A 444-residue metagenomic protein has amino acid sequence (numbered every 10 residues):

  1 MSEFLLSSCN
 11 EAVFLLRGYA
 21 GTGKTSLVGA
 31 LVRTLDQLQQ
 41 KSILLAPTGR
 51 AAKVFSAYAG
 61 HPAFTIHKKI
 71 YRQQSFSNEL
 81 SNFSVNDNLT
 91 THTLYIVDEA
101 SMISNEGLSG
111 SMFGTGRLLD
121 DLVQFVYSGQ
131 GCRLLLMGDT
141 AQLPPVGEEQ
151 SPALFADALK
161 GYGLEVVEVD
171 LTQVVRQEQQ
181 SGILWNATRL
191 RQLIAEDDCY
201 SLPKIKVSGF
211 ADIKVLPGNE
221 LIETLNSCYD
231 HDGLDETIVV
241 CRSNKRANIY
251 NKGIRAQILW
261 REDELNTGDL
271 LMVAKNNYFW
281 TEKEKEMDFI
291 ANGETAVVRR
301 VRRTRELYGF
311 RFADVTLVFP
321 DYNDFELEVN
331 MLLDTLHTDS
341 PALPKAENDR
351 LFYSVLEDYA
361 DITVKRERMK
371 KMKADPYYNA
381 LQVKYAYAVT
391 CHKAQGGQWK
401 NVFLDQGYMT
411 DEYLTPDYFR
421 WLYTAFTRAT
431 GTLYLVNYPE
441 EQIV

Functional and structural regions predicted by a protein language model:
M1, V28, S81, T115-L119 (+3 more regions): Amphipathic coiled-coil/heptad-repeat helices and related helical stalk/stem segments that mediate oligomerization
M1-L5, C9-E11, V126-C132, T140-R299 (+2 more regions): Conserved helicase motor core of P-loop NTPases
L5, L44, N86-D87, Y229 (+4 more regions): Replace "in large, NTP-powered and nucleic-acid-processing enzymes" with "in large, NTP-powered factors and other
V13-S201, K206: ASCE P-loop NTPase helicase motor core
T48, S243, G396: Short, conserved phosphate/pyrophosphate- and ester-handling motifs at nucleotide-, phospho-/glycolipid
G60, I254-I258, F419-Y423: Short, solvent-exposed amphipathic alpha-helical segments in soluble enzyme and RNA/protein-processing domains
L307-V444: C-terminal accessory regions
